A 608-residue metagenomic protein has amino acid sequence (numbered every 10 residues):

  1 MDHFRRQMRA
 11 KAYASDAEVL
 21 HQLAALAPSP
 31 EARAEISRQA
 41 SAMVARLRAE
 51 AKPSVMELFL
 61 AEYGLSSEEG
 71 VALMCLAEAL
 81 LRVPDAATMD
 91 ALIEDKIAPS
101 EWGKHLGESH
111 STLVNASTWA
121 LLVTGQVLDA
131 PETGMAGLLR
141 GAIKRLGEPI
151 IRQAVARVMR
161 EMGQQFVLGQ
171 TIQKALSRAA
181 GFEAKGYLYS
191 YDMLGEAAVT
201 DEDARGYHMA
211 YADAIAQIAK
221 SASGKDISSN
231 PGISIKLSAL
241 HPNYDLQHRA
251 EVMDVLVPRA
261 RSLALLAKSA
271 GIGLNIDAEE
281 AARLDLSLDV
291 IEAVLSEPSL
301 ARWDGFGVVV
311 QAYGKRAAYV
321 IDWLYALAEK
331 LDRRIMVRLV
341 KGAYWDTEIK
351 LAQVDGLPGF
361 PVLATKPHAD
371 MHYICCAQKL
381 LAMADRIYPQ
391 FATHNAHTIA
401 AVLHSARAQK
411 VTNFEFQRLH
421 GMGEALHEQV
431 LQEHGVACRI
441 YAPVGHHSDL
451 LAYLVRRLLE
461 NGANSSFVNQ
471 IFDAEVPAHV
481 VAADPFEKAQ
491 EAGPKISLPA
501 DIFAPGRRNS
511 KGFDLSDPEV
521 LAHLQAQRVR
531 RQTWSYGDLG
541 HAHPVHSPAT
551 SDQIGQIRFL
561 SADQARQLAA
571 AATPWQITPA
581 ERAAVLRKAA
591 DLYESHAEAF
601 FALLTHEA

Functional and structural regions predicted by a protein language model:
M1-R508: Positively charged, amphipathic and often flexible ligand-engagement surfaces
N469, D473-H606: Short, structured beta/alpha segment
